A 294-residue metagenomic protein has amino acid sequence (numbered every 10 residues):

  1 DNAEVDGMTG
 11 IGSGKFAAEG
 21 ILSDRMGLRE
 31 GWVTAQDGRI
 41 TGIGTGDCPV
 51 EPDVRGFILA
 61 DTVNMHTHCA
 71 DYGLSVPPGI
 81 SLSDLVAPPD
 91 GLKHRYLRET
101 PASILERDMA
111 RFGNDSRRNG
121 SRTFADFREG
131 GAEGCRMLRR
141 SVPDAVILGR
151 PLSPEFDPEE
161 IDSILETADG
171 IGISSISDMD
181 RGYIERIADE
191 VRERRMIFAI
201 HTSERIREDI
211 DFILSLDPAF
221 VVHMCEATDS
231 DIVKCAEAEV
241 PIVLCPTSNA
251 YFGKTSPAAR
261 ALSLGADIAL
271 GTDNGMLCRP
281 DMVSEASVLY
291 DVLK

Functional and structural regions predicted by a protein language model:
A3-V5, T9-A18, T45-P88: Replace "His-x-His-based motif
G14, I21, M26-T45: N-terminal helical capping/dimerization or prosegment-like subdomains of hydrolases acting on amide or phosphate bonds
F16-L22, S116, P241, P246-Y251 (+1 more regions): C-terminal helical cap
E19, V33, G38, R55 (+7 more regions): Divalent metal-coordination and catalytic microenvironments
Y72-R107, L165, D211-L216, P241 (+1 more regions): Active-site gating loops and adjacent loop-to-helix segments of metal-dependent hydrolytic enzymes
S81, V142-D144, D162-S163, L216-A219 (+3 more regions): Short, hinge-like loop/turn segments at secondary-structure boundaries
Y96-A168, S174-I176, D180-E185: Active-site loop-helix segments enriched in His/Asp/Glu that coordinate and activate a nucleophilic water at divalent
L165-A259, S263-M276: Active-site core of metal-dependent hydrolases
